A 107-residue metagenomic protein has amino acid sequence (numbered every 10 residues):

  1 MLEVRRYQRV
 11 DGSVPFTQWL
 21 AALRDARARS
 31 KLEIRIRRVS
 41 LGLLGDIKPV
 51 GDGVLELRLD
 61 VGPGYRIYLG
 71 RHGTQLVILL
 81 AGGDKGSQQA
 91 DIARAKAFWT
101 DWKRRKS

Functional and structural regions predicted by a protein language model:
M1-G64, G73-V77, D84-S107: Basic, Lys/Arg-enriched alpha-helical interface segments
